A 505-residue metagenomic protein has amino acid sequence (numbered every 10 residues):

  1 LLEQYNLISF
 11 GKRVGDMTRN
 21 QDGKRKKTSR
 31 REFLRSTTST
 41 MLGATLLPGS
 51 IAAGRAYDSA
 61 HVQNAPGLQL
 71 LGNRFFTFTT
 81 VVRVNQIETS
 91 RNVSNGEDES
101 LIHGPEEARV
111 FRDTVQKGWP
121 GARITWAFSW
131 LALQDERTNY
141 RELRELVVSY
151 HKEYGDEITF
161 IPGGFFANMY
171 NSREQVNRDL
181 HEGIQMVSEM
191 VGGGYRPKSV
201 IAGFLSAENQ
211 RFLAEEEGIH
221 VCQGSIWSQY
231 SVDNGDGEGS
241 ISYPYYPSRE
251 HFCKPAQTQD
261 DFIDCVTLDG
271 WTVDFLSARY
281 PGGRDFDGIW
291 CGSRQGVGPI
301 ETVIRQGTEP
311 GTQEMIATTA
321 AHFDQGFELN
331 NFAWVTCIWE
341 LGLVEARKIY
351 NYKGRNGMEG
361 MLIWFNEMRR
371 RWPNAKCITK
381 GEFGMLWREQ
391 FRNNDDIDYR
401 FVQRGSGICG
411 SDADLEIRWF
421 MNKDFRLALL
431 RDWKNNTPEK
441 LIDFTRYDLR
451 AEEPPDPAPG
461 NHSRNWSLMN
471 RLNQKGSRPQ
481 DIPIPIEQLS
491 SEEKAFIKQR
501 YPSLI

Functional and structural regions predicted by a protein language model:
L2-T28: Secretory targeting signals
D16, K27, P48-Q69: C-terminal segment of N-terminal export signals and the immediately downstream linker at the start of the mature
E32-G54: N-terminal export signals
H61-A65, K198-N331, I397, F401-G410: Active-site-adjacent pocket scaffolds in enzyme catalytic domains
N64-V148, N331-L343, I417-K423, A428-R431 (+1 more regions): Active-site beta->alpha N-cap acidic-glycine motif
R83-Q86, E97-I102, V110-Q116, P255-M385: Catalytic grooves of carbohydrate-active enzymes
A122-R123, A127-F204, I263-G298, N330-K348 (+2 more regions): Metal-dependent polysaccharide deacetylase catalytic core of the NodB/CE4 family, i.e., the active-site-bearing domain
D432-I505: Acidic-aromatic substrate-binding/catalytic surfaces of carbohydrate-active enzymes
